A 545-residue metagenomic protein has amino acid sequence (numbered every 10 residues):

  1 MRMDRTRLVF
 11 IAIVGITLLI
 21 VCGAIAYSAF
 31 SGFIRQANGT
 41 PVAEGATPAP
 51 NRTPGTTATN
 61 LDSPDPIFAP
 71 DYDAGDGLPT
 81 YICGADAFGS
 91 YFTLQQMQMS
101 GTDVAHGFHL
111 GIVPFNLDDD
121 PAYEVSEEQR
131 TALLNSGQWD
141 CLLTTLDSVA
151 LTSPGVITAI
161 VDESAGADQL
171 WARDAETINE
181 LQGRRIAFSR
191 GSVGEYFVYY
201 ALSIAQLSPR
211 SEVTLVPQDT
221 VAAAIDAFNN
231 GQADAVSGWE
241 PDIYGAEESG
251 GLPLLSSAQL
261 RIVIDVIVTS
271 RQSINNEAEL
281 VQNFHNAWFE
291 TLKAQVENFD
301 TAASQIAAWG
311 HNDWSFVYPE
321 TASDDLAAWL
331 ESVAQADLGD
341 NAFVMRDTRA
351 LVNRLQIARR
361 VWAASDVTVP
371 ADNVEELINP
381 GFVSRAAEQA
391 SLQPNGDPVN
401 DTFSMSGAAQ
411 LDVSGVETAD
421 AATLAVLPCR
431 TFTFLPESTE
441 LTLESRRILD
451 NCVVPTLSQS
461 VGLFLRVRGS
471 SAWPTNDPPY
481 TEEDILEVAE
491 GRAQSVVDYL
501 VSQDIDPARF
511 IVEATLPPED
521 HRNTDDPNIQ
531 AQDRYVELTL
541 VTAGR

Functional and structural regions predicted by a protein language model:
M1-P70, L134, G544-R545: Intrinsically disordered, low-complexity Ser/Thr/Pro-rich tracts
P41-Q218, D234-E240, L254-R261: Short, glycine-/small- and polar/acidic-enriched structural segments that line small-molecule recognition paths
Q96-Q98, A167-T177, I264-L280, F434 (+1 more regions): A bilobed periplasmic-binding-protein/Venus flytrap-type ligand-binding module shared by bacterial periplasmic
Q138, L215-V216, A222-S315: Pocket-lining segment of extracytoplasmic ligand-binding domains
A278-V369: Secondary-structure end/capping motifs
Q356-D420: Conserved C-terminal helix/tail region of periplasmic/extracytoplasmic solute-binding proteins
F434-S471, V497, V501, L538 (+1 more regions): Periplasmic peptidoglycan-binding/anchoring modules of Gram-negative envelope and division proteins
S470-R545: Periplasmic OmpA-like peptidoglycan-binding domain that tethers envelope proteins to the cell wall
